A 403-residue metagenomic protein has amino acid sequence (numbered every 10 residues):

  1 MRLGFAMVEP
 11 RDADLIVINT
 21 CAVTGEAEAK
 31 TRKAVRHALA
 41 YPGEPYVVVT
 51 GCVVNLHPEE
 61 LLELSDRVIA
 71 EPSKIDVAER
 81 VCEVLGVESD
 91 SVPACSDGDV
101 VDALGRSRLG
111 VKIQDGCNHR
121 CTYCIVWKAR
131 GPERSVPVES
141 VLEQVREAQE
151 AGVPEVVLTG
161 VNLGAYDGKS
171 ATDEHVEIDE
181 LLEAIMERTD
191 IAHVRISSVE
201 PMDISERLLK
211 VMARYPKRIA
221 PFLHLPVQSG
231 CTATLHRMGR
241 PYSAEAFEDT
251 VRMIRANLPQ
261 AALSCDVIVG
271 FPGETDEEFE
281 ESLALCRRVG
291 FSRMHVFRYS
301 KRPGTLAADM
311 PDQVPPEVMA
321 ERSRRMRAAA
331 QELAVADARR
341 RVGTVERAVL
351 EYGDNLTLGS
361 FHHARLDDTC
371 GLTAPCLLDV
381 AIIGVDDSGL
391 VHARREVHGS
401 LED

Functional and structural regions predicted by a protein language model:
M1-D167, E174-E177, K210, L223 (+6 more regions): Proteins enriched for Cys/Gly/acidic motifs involved in redox and nucleic-acid/cofactor modification
V47-V48, L56, E150-D276: Conserved SAM/AdoMet-binding glycine-rich loop
L104-S107, C117-H119, S229, A261 (+3 more regions): Short flexible coil/turn linkers enriched for glycine and charged/polar residues that connect secondary-structure
G160, S198, V227-S229, C265-V269 (+6 more regions): Active-site proximal loops enriched in glycine and acidic residues that flank catalytic Cys/His/Asp and coordinate
I219-P221, L235-H236, N257-A262, E277-F279 (+5 more regions): Extended hydrophobic-aromatic, low-complexity segments
L225, D266, C286, M294 (+2 more regions): Hydrophobic, well-ordered secondary-structure elements that form the walls of internal hydrophobic environments
E274, G290-F291: Contiguous mid-protein beta-loop-alpha structural module that forms a pocket-lining wall or clamp of enzyme active
D309-D403: Terminal RNA-binding accessory module
